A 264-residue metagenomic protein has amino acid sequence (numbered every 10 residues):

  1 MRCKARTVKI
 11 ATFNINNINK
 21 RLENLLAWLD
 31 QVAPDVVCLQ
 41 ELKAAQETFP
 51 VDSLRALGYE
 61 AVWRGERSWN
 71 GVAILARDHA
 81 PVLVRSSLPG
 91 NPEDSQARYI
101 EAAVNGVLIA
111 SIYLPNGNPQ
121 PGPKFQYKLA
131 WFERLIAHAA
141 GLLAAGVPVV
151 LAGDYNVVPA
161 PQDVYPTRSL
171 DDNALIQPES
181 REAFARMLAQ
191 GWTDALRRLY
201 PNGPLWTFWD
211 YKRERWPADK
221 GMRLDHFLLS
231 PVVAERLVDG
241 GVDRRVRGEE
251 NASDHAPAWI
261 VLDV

Functional and structural regions predicted by a protein language model:
M1-V72: N-terminal, active-site-proximal structural segment of metallo-dependent hydrolase catalytic domains
I10-N14, L29-E47, I109, H138-P161 (+4 more regions): Active-site beta-strand/loop signature of hydrolases that rely on acidic residues for catalysis
I18-K20, A44-E47, Q120, V158-P159 (+1 more regions): Active-site environment of divalent metal-dependent phosphoester hydrolases
L42-A45, F49-P119: Structured beta-strand-rich core segments of catalytic domains in phosphoester-bond hydrolases
S53, L57, W131-H226: Metal-dependent phosphoesterases centered on the DNase I-like endonuclease/exonuclease/phosphatase
S68-L83, G203, R215-R236, L262: Conserved beta strand-loop-helix elements of the APE1-like EEP
P89-G90, P115-F132, R168-N173: Surface-exposed cleft-lining segments at the edges of enzyme active sites
G241-V264: Surface polyanion/phosphate-binding segment centered on an Asp-His-Pro turn
